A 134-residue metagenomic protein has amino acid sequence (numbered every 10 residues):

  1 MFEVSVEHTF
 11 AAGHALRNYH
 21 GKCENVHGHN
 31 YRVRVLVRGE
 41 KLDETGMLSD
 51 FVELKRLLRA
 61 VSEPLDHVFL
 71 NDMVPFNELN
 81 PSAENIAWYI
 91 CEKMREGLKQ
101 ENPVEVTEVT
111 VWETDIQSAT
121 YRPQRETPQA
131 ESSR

Functional and structural regions predicted by a protein language model:
M1-R134: Charge-rich, low-complexity N-terminal segments
